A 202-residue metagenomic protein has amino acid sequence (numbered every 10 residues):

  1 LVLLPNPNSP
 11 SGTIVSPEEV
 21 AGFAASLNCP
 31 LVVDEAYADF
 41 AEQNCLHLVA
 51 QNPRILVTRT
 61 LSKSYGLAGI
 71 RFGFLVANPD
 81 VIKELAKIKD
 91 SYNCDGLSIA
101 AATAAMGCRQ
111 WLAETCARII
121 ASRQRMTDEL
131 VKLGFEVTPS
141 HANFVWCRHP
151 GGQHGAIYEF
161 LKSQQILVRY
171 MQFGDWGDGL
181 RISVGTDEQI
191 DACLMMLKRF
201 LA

Functional and structural regions predicted by a protein language model:
L1-P5, V32, F74-V76: Structural motif
P10-S64: Active-site pre-lysine segment of PLP-dependent enzymes
R54-V131, F135-T138: PLP-dependent aminotransferase class I/II
G69, H141, D175-D178: Short acidic/glycine-enriched loop/turn segments that link adjacent beta-strands
A77, C147-G151, V184-T186: Short beta-strand-to-loop capping motifs
I120, K132-Q164, L180: Conserved PLP-binding catalytic core of the aspartate aminotransferase-like
F160-Q164, R169, F173-A202: PLP-dependent enzyme catalytic core of the Aspartate aminotransferase-like
